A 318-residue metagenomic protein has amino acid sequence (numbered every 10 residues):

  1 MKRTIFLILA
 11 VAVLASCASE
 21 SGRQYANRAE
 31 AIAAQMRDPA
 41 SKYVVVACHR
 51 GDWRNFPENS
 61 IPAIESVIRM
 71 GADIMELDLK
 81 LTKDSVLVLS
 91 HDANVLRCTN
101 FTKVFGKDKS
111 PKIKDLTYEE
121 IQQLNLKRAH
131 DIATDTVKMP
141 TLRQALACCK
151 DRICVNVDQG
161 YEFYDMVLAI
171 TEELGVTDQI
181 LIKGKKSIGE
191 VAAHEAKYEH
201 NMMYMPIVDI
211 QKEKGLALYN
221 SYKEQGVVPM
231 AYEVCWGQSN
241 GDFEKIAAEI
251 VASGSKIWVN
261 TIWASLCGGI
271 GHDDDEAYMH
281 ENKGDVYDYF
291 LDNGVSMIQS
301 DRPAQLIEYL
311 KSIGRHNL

Functional and structural regions predicted by a protein language model:
T4-V13: Sec-dependent N-terminal signal peptides
C17-L318: Phosphate-group recognition and catalysis centered on beta-loop-alpha active-site segments
